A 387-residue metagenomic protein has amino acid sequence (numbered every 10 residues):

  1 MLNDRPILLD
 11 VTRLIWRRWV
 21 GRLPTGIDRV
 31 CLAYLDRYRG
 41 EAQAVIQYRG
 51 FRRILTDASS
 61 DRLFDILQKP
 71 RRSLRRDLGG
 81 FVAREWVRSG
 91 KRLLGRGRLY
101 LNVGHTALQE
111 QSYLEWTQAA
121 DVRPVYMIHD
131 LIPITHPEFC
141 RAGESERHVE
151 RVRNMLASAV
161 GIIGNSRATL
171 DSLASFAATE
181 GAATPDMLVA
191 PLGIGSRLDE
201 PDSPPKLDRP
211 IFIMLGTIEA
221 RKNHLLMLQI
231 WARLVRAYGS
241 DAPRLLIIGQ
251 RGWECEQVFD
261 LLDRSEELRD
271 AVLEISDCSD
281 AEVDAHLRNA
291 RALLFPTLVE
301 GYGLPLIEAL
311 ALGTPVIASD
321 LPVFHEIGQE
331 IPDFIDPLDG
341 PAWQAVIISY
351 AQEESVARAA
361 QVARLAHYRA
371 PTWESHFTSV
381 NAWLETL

Functional and structural regions predicted by a protein language model:
M1-L387: Carbohydrate transferase catalytic cores enriched for Leloir-type hexosyltransferases
